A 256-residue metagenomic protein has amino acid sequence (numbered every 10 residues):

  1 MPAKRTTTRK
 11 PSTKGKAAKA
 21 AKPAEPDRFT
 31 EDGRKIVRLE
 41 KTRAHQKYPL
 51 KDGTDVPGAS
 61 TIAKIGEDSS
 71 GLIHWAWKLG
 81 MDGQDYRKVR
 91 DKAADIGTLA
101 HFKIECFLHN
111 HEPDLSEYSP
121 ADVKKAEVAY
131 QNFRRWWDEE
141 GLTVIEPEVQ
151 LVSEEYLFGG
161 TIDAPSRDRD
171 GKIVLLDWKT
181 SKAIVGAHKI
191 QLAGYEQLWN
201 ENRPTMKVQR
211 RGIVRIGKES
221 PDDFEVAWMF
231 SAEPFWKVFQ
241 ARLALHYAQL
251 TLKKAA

Functional and structural regions predicted by a protein language model:
M1, A255-A256: Short intrinsically disordered terminal tails
P2-G159: Metal-dependent nuclease catalytic cores that hydrolyze phosphodiester bonds in DNA/RNA, characterized by
A126, V149-K254: Nucleic-acid nuclease catalytic cores
